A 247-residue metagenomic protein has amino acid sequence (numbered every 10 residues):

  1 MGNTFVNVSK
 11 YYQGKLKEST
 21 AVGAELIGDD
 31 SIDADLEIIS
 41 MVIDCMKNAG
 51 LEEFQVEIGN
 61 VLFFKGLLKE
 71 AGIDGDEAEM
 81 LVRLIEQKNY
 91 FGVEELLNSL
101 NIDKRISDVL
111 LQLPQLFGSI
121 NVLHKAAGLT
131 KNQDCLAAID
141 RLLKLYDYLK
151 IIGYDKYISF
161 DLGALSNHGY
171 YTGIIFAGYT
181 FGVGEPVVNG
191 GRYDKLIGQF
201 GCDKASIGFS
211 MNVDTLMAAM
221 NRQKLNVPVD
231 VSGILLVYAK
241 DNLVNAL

Functional and structural regions predicted by a protein language model:
M1-L51, L97-L247: Positively charged, Gly/Ser-enriched RNA/tRNA-binding surfaces
K17-V22, I58-G66: Short, conserved phosphate-binding/catalytic loop or strand-edge motifs used in phosphoryl-/nucleotidyl-transfer
M41-K47, F63-E70: Hydrophobic mid-domain F-helix/FG-region of cytochrome P450s
E53-F63, L81, S159-G163: Short, surface-exposed recognition loops or helix-turn segments adjacent to catalytic cores
N60, K88-N89, S119: Short, solvent-exposed helix-helix connector turns and helix-capping sites enriched in acidic/polar residues
E70-G72, I174: Short low-complexity, flexible loop/linker segments enriched in glycine and/or proline with clustered acidic
I73-E95, I102, Y154, T180: Acidic, His- and aromatic-enriched active-site or binding-groove loops in soluble protein domains that engage sugars
